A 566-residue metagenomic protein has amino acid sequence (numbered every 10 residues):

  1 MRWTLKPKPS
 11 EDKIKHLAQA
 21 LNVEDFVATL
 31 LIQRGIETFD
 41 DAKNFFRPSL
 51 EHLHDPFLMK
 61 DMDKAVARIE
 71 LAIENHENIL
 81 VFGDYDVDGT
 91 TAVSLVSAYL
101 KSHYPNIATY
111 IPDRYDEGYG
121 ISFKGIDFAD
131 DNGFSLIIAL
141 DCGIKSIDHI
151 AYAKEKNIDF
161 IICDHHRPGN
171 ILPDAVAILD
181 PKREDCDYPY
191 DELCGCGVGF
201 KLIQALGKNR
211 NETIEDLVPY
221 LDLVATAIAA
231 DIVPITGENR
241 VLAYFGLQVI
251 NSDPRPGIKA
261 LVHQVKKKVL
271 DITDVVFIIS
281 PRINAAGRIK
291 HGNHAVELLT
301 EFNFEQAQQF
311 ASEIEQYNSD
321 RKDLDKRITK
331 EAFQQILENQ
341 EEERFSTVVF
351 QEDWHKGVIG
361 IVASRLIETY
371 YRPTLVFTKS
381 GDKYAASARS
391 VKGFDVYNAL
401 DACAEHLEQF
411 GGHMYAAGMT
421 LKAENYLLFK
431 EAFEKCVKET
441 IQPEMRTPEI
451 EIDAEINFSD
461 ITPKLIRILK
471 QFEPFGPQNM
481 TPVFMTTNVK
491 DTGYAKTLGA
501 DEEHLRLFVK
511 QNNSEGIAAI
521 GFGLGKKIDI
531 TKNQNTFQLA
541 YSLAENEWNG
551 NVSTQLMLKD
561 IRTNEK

Functional and structural regions predicted by a protein language model:
R2, K6-L136, K156-N157, G207-Y426 (+3 more regions): Hydrophobic helix-and-loop "lid/oligomerization" segment in the mid-to-C-terminal part of catalytic domains
L71-N75, Q306-F310, N318-F350, A402-K566: Mid-to-C-terminal polyanion-binding domains and interfaces
L95, I171-E212, L217-A229: Short alpha-helices
N106-A108, D159, A177, A518: Conserved beta-strand segments of alpha/beta enzyme cores
G125, H149-Y152, V198-L202, L242-F245 (+2 more regions): Alpha-helical scaffold elements adjacent to nucleotide-binding pockets in ATP/GTP-utilizing enzyme cores
G133, L140-L193: Histidine/acidic-residue-rich, glycine-tolerant segments that coordinate divalent metal ions
H165-H166, H355, H413, H504: Histidine-centered active-site/metal-ligand motif
G197, G360, S364, L539: Short alpha-helical basic/polar micro-motif
